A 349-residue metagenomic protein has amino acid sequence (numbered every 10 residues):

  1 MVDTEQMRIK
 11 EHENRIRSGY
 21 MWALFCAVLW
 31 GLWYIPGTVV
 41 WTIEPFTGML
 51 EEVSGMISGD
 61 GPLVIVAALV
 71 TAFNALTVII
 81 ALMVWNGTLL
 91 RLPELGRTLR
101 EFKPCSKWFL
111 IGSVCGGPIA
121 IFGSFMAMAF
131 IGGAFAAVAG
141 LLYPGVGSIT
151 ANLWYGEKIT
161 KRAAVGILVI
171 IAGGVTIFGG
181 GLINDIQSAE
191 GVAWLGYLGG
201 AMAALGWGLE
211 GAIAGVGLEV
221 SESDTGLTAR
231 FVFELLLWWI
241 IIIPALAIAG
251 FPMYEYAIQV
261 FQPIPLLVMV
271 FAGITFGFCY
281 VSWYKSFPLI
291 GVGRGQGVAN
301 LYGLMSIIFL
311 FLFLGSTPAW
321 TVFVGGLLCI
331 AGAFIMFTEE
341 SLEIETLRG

Functional and structural regions predicted by a protein language model:
M1-L69, Q187-V216, G349: Glycine-/small-residue-enriched transmembrane alpha-helix faces in small-molecule transporters and effluxers
V2-E5, R162-G181, N300, F309 (+1 more regions): Hydrophobic transmembrane alpha-helices of multi-pass small-molecule transport proteins
G19-C26, P93-G123, L195-A203, E255-F278 (+1 more regions): Loop-to-transmembrane-helix transition segments
M21, F25, V53-M56, D60-T88 (+3 more regions): Hydrophobic alpha-helical transmembrane segments of multi-pass integral membrane proteins, especially transporters
V40, V70, A127, L153-I159 (+4 more regions): Hydrophobic/aromatic residues within transmembrane alpha-helices of multi-pass small-molecule transporters
P45, V66, G132, Y155-T160 (+3 more regions): A helix-boundary/kink motif common to multi-pass secondary transporters, especially Major Facilitator Superfamily
G117-P118, G133-P144, I170, A214-L236 (+1 more regions): Helix-helix packing/entry segments at the starts of transmembrane helices
P144-L168, L304-V324: C-terminal transmembrane-helix exit sites in multi-pass transporters
